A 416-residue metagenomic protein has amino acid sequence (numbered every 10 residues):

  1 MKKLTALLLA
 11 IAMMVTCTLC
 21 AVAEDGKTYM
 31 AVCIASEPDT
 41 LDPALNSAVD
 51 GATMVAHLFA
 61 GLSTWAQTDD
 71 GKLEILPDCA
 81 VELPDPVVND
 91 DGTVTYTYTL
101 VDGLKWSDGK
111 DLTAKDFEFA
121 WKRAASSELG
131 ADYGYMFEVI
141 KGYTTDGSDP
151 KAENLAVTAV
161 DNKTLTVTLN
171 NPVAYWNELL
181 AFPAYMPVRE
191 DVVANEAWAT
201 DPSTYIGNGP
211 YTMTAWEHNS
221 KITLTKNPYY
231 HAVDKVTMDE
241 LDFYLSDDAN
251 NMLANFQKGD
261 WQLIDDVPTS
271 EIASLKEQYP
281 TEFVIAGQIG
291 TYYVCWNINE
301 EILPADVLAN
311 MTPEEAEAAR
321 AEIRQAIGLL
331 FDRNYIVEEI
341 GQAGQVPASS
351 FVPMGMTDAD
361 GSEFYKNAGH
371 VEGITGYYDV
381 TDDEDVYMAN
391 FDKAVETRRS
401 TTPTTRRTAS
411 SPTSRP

Functional and structural regions predicted by a protein language model:
C17-G26: Sec-dependent signal peptide cleavage junction
K27-S36, V94-Y98, F117, L165-T166 (+4 more regions): Short, well-ordered beta-strand elements
C33-N89, I206: N-terminal lobe/hinge region of extracytoplasmic solute-binding protein
Q67-D70, K151-E153, K163, L169-D242 (+1 more regions): Gly/Pro-rich hinge or "lid" segments in bacterial periplasmic/extracellular proteins
V81-Y133, T166, N255, E314-A319 (+1 more regions): Aromatic- and charge-enriched surface segment that lines or borders ligand/interaction sites
T97-T99, D116-E118, L129-E190: Surface-exposed binding/hinge segments that line and control ligand-binding clefts or catalytic entry sites
T214-T225, D242-A305, N334, E338-I340 (+1 more regions): Extracellular/periplasmic solute-recognition and catalytic clefts
A318-P416: Append "and occasionally in soluble cytosolic enzymes with long acidic Gly/Pro-rich linkers
